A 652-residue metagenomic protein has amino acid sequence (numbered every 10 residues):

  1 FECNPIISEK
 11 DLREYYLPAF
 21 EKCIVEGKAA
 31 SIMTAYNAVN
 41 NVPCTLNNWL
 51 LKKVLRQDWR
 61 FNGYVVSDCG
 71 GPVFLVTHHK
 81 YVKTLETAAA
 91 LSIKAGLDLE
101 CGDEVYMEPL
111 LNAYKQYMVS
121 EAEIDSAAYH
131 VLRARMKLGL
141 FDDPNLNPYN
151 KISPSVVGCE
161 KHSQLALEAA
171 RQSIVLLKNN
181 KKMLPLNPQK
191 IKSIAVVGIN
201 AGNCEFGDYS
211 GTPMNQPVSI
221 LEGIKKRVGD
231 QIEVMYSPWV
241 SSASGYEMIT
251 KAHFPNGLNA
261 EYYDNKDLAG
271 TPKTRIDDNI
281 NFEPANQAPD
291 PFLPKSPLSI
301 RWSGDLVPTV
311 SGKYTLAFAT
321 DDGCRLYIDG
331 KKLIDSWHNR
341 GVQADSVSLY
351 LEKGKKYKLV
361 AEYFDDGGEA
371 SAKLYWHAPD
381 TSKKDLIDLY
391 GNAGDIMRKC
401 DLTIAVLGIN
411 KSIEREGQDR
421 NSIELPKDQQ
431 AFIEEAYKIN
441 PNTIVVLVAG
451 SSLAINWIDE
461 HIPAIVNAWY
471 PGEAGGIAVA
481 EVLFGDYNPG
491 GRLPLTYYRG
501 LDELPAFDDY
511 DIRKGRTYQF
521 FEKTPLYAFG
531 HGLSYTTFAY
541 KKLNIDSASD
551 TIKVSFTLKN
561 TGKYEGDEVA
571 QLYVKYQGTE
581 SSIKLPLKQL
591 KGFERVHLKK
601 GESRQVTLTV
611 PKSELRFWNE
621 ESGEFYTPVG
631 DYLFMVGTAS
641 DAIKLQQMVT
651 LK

Functional and structural regions predicted by a protein language model:
F1-T315, A319-K332, W337-F617, Y626-S640: Glycoside hydrolase catalytic-domain context in secreted enzymes
E620-E621: Flexible, membrane-facing loop/turn or short amphipathic-helix motifs that contact lipid bilayers or gate lipid-binding
A642-K652: Short beta-strand elements
